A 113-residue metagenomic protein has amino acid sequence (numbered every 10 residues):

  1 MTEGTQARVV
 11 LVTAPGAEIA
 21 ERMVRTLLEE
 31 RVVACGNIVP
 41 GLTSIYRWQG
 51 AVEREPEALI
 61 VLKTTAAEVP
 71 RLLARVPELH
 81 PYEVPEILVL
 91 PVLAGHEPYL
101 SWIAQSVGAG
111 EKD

Functional and structural regions predicted by a protein language model:
M1-D113: Positively charged, small/polar-rich N-terminal and surface patches that mediate targeting and assembly and bind
